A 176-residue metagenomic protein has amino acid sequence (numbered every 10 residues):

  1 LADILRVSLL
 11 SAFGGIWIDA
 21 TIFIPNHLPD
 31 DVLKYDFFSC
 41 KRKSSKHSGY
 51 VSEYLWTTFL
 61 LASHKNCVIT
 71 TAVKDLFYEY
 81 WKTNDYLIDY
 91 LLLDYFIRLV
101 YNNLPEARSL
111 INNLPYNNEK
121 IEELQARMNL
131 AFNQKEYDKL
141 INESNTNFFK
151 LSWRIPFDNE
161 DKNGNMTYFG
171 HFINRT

Functional and structural regions predicted by a protein language model:
L1-D3, A20-T176: Glycosyltransferase-associated regions of secretory-pathway enzymes, highlighting luminal stem/catalytic domains
L1-I18: A conserved donor-nucleotide-binding helix/loop in the catalytic core of Leloir-type glycosyltransferases
